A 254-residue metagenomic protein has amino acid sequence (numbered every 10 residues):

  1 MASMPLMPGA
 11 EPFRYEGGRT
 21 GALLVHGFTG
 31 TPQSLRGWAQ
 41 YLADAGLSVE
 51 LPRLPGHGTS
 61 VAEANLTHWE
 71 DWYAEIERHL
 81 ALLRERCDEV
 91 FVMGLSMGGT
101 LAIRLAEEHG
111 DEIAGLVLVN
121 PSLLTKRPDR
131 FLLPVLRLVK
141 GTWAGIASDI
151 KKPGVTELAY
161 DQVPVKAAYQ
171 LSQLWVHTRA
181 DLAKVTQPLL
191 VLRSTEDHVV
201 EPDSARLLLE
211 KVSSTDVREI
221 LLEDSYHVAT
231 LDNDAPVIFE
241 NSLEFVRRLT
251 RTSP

Functional and structural regions predicted by a protein language model:
M4-S60: Short, surface-exposed "cap/lid" segments of acyl-processing enzymes
W38, Q187, E201-E210: Short alpha-helix in the alpha/beta-hydrolase fold that links the catalytic acid
S48-E50, R206-V228: Catalytic histidine neighborhood in serine/cysteine hydrolases with alpha/beta-hydrolase-type architecture
S60-F91: Catalytic nucleophile-loop/oxyanion-hole region of alpha/beta-hydrolase and closely related hydrolase-like folds
G94-G98, A102: Gly/Ala-rich beta-loop-alpha elbow adjacent to hydrolase catalytic centers
V117-R127: Active-site nucleophile loop of the alpha/beta-hydrolase fold
V185, V191-R193, D197: Short beta-strand/loop motif that positions the catalytic acidic residue of the alpha/beta-hydrolase fold
E223-P254: Catalytic active-site module of serine/aspartate enzymes centered on a nucleophile-bearing elbow/loop
